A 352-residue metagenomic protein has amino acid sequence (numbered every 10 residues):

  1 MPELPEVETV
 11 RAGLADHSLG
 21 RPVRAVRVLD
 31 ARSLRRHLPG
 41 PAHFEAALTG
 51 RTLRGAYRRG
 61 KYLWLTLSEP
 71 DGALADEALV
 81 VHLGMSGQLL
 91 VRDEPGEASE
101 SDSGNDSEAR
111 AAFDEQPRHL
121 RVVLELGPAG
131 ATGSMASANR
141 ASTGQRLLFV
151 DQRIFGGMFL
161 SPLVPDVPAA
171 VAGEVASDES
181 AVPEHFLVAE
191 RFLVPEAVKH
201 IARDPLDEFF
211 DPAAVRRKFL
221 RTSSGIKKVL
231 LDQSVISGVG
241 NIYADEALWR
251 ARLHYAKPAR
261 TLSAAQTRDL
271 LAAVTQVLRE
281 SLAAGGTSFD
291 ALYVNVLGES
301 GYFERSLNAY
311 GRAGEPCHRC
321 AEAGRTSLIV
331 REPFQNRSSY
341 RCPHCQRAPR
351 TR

Functional and structural regions predicted by a protein language model:
M1-R352: Structured catalytic/nucleic-acid-binding cores of DNA maintenance enzymes
